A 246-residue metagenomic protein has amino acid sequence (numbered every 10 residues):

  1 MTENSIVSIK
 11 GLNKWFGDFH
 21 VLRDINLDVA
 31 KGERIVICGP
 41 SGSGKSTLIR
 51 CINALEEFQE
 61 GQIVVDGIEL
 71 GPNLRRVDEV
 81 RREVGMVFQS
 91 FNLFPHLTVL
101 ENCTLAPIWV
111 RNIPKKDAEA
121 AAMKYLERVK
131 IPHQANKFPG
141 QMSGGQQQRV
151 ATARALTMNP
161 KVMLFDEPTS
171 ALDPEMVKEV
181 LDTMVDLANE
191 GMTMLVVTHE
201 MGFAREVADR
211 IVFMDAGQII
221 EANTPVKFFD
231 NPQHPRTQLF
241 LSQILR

Functional and structural regions predicted by a protein language model:
N4-P225: ABC family nucleotide-binding domain
A222, V226-R246: C-terminal boundary and immediately downstream tail of ABC-type ATPase nucleotide-binding domains
